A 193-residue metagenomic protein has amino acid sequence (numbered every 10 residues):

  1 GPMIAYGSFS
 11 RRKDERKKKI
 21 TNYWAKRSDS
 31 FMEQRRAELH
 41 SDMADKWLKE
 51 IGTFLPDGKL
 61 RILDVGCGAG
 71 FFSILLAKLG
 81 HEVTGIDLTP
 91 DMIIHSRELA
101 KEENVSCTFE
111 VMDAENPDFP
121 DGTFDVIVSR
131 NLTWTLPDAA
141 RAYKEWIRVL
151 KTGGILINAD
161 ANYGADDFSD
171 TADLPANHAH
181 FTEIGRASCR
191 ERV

Functional and structural regions predicted by a protein language model:
M3-D57, F71-L75, H95: Conserved class I S-adenosyl-L-methionine
K59-R61: Nucleotide donor/acceptor-binding cores
L63-V65, A69-N116: Class I SAM-dependent methyltransferase SAM/SAH-binding core
E115-V126: A short acidic, Gly/Pro-enriched loop at the edge of an enzyme's catalytic core that lines a small-molecule cofactor
V126-A139: A short SAM/SAH-binding and catalytic strip from SAM-dependent methyltransferases
A140-T152: A short glycine-rich, Lys/Arg-flanked "PGG" loop and its adjoining helix->strand segment in the class I
I155-S188: Conserved class I S-adenosyl-L-methionine
E191-V193: Positively charged, low-complexity/disordered segments
